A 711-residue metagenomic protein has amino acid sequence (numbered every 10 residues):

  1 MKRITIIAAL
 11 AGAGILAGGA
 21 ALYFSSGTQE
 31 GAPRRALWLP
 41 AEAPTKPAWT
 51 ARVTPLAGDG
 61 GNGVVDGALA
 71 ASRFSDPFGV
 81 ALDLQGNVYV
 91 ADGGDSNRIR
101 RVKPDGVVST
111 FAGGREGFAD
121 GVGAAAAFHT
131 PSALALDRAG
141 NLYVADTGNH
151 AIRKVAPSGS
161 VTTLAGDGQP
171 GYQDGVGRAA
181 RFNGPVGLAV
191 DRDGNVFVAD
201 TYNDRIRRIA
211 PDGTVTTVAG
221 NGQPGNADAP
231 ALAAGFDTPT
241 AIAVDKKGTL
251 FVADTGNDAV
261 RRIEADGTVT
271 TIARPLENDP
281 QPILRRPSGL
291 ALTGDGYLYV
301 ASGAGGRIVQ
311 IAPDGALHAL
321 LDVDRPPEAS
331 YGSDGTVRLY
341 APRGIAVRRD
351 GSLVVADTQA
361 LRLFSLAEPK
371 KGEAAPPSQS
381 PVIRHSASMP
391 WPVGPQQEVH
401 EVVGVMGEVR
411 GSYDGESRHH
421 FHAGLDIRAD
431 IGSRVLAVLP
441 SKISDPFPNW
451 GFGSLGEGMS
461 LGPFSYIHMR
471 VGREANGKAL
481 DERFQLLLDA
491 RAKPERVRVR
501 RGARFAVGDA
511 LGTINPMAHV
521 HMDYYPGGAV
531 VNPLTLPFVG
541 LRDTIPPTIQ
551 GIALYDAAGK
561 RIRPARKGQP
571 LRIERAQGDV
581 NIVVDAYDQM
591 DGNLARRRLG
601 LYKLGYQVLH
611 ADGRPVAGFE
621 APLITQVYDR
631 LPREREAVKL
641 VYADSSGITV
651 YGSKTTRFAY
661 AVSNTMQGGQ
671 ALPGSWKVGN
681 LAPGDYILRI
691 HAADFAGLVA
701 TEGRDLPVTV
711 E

Functional and structural regions predicted by a protein language model:
E42-F78, V107-S132, S160-G184, T214-T238 (+5 more regions): Gly/Pro-rich loop segments of beta-rich domains
L82-Q85, L136-A139, V190-D193, V244-K247 (+2 more regions): Residue-level detector of Asp-centered blade-edge/turn motifs that repeat once per structural unit in beta-propeller
N87-Y89, N141-Y143, N195-F197, T249-F251 (+2 more regions): Conserved beta-propeller blade signature
G93-G94, T147-G148, T201-Y202, T255-G256 (+4 more regions): Short loop/turn segments immediately following the C-termini of beta-strands
N97-R101, V107, H150-K154, S160 (+5 more regions): A short loop-to-beta-strand structural motif that recurs across blades of beta-propeller domains
L339-P377: Blade-level signature of beta-propeller repeat domains, shared across WD40, Kelch, NHL, RCC1 and BNR/Asp-box propellers
K370-S465, G472-G477, P494, R498-A510 (+3 more regions): Surface-exposed, glycine-biased beta-strand/turn segments
R500, A506, R542, A557-V710: Long, low-complexity serine/threonine/glycine- and acidic-rich segments characteristic of extracellular
